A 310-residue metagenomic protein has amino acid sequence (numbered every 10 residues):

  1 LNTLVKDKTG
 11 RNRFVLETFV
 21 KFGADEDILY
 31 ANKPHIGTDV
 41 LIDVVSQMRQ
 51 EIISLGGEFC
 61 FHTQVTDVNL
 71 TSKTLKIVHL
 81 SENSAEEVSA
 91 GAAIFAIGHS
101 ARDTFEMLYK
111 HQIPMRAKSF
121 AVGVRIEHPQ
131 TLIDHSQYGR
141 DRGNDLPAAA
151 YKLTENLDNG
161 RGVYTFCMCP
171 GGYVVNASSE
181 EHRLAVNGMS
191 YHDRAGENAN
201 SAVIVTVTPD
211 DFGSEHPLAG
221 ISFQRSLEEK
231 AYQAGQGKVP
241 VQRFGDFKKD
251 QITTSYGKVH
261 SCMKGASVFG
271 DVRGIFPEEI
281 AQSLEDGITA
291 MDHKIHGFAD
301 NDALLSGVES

Functional and structural regions predicted by a protein language model:
L1, D7-S310: Residues forming the flavin
